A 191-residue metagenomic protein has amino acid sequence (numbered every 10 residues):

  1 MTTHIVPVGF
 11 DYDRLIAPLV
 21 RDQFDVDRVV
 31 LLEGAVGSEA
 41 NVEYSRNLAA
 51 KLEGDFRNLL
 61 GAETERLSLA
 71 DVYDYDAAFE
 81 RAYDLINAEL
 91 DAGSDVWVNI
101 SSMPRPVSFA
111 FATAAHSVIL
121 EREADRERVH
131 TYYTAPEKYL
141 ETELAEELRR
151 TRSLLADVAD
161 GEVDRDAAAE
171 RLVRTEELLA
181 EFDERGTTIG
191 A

Functional and structural regions predicted by a protein language model:
M1-D95, F109-A191: Long, low-complexity, Lys/Arg-enriched
D95-S101: Short glycine-rich phosphate-binding loop at a beta-alpha junction
